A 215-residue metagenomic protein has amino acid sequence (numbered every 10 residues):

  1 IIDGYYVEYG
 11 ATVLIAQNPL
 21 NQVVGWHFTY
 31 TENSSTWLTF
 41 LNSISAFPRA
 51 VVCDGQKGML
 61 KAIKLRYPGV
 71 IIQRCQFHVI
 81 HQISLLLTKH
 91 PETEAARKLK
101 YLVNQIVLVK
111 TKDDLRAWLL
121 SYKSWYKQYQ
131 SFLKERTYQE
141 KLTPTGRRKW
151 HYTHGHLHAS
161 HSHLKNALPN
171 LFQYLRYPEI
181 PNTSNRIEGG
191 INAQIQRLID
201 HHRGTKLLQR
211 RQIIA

Functional and structural regions predicted by a protein language model:
I1-G69: RNase H-like nuclease fold core
Y6, H81, I191-N192: Short hydrophobic/aromatic residue motifs in ordered secondary structure
A11, A62, L86, Q196-R197: Short, function-defining helix-loop hinge/capping sites that tune catalysis or transport
G25, F77-I80, Y177, S184: Generic secondary-structure boundary/loop-capping signal
L38-T39, Q76-L86, D113-S124: Short alpha-helical interface patches
R49, C53-Q56, L60, Y101-A215: Acidic/histidine-rich catalytic cores and adjacent linkers of DNA breakage/strand-transfer/modification proteins
D54-K57, K61-N104: Conserved beta-strand -> loop -> alpha-helix junction used to position metal-binding or nucleic-acid-contacting
